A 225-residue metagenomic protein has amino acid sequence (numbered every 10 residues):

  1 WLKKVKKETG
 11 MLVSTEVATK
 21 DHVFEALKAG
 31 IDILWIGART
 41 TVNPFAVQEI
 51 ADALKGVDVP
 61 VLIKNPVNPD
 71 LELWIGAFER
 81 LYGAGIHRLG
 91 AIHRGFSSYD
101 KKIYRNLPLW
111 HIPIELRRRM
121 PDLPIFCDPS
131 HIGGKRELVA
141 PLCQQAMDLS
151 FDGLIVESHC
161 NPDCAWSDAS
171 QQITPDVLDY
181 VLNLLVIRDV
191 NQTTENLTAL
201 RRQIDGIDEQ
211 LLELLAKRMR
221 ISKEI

Functional and structural regions predicted by a protein language model:
W1-I31, P44-F45: N-terminal active-site wall of soluble small-molecule enzyme domains
K4-G10, L27-L34, L54-L62, D122-F126: Short, surface-exposed connector motifs at secondary-structure boundaries
S14-V17, G37, K64: Structural motif
V17, P129, S158, G206-E209: Generic detector of well-ordered alpha-helical packing
I31-D32, D152, D208: Receiver (REC) domain switch/active-site residues of two-component response regulators
W35-V42: Acidic, His- and aromatic-enriched active-site or binding-groove loops in soluble protein domains that engage sugars
V42-Y180, T193: Catalytic alpha/beta core domains of metabolic enzymes, predominantly
V190-I225: Domain-level signature for soluble enzymes in the chorismate/prephenate branch of the shikimate pathway
